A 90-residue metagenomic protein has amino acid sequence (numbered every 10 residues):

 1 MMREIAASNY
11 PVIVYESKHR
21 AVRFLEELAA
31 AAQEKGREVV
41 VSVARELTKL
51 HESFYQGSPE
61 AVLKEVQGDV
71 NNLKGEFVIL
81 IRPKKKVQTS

Functional and structural regions predicted by a protein language model:
M1-S8: Class I SAM-dependent methyltransferase SAM-binding "motif I" and its flanking Rossmann-like core
Y10-S90: A contiguous loop/helix-start segment that scaffolds small-molecule binding in enzyme catalytic cores
